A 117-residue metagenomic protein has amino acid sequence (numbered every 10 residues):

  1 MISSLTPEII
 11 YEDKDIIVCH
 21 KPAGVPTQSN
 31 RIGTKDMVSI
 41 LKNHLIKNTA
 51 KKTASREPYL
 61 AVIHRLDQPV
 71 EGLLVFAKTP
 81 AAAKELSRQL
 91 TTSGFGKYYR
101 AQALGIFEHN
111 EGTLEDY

Functional and structural regions predicted by a protein language model:
M1-Y117: RNA pseudouridine synthases
